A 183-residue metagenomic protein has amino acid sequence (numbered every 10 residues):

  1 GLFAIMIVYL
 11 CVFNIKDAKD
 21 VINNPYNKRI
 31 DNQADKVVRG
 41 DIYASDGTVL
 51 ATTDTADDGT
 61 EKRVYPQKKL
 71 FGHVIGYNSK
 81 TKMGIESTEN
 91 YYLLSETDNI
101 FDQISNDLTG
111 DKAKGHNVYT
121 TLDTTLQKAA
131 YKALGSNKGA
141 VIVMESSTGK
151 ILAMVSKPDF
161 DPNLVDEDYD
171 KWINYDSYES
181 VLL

Functional and structural regions predicted by a protein language model:
G1-L183: Periplasmic/cell-envelope proteins involved in peptidoglycan metabolism and beta-lactam response
